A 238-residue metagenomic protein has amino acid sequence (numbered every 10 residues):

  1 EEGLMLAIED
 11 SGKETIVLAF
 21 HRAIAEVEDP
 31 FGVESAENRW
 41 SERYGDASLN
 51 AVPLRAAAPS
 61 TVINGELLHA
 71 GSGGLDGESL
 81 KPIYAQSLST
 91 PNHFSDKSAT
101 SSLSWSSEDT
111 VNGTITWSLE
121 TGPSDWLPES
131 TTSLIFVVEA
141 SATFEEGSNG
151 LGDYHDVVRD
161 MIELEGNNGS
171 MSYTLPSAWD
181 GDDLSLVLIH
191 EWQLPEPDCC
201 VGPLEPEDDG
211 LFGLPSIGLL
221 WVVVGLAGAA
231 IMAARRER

Functional and structural regions predicted by a protein language model:
E1-A7, D209-R238: Secretory targeting signatures
E1-T15, G32-E34: Typically the conserved alpha-helix immediately C-terminal to a functionally engaged Cys/Sec in thioredoxin-like
A19-F20, D29-G65, G71-L214: Short, conserved sequence motifs used for protein processing/export or organelle targeting and for catalysis
A25-E26: Short, conserved secondary-structure transition motifs
